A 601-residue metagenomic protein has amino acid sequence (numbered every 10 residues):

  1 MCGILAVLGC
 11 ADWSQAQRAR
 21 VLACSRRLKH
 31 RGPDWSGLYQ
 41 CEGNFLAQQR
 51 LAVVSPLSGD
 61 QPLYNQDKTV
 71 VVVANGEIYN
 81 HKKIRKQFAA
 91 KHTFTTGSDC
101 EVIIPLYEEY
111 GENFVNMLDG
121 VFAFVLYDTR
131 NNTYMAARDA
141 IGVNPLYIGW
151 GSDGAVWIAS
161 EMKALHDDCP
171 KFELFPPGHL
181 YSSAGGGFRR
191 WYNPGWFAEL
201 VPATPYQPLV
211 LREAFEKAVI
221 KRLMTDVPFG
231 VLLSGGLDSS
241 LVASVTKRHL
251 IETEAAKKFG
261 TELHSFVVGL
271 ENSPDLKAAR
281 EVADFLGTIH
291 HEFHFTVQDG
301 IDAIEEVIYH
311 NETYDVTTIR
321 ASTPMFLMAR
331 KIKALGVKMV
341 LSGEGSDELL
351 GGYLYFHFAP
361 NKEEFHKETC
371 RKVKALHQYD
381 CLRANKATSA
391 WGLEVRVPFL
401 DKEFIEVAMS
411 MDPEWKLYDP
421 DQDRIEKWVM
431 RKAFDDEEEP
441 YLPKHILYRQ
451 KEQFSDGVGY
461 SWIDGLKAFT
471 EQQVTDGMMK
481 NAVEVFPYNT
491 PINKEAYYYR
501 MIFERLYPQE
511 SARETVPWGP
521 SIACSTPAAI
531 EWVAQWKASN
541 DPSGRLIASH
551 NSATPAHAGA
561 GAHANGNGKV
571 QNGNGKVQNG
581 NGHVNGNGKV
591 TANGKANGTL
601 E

Functional and structural regions predicted by a protein language model:
M1-I4, A23, A334-L341, P360 (+2 more regions): Adenosyl-5′-phosphate
M1-Y314, M325: Cysteine-centered catalytic environments shared across enzyme families
S14-Q17, T96, P208, N272 (+6 more regions): Aromatic-acidic/polar surface patches that form glycan- and anion
G37-Q40, M117-G120, F172-F175, M224-F229 (+7 more regions): Short coil/turn segments at secondary-structure boundaries
V73-A74, V210, T318-I319, T323 (+3 more regions): A conserved catalytic-core signature of glycosyltransferases
D99-C100, D119-V121, L276, A321-F326 (+4 more regions): Conserved glycosyltransferase catalytic-site signature
P208, V268-I332, Y355-E364, R383-S389 (+3 more regions): ATP-dependent adenylate-handling ligase core
V337-D347, Y353: Short acidic/histidine-rich active-site segments
